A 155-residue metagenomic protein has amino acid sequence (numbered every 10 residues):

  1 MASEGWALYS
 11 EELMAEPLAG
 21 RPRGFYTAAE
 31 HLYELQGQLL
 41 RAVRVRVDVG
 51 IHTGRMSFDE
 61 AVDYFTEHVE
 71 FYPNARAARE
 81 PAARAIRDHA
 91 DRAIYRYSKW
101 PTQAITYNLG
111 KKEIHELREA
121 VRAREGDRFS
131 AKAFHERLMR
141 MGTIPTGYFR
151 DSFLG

Functional and structural regions predicted by a protein language model:
M1-G155: N-terminal maturation segment of proteins
